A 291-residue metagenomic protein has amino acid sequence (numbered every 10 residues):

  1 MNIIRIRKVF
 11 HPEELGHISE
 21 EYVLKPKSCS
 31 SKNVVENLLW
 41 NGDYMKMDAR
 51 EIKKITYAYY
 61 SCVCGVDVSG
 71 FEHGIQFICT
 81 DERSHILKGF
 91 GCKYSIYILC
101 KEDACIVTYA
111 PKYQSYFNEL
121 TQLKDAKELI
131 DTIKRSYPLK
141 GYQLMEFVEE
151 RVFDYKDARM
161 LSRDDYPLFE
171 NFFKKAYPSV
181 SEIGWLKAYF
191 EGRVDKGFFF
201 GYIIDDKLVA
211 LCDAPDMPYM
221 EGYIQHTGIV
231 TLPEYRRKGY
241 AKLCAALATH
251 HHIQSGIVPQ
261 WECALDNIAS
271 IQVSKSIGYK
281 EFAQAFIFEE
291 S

Functional and structural regions predicted by a protein language model:
I4-K8, E21-S28, V34-M45, A49-L168: Acyl-donor-binding surface of acyltransferase catalytic domains
V107, W261-I271, E289: Conserved beta-strand-loop-alpha-helix junction that forms the acyl-donor binding cleft
L139-F147, K280-S291: Conserved catalytic-core motifs of GNAT/GCN5-like acyltransferases
S179-F199: Active-site rim helix/loop that mediates acceptor-substrate recognition in acyltransferases
E191-G197, I203-I204, A210-G222, G228-I229: A conserved beta-strand-loop-helix scaffold within acyl/acetyltransferase catalytic domains
G228-R237: A short, internal acetyl-CoA/4′-phosphopantetheine-binding micro-motif in the GNAT/acyltransferase core
R237-H250, Q272, S276: Conserved acetyl-CoA-binding loop-helix of GNAT-fold acetyltransferases
L265-A283: Conserved active-site alpha-helix within GNAT-family acetyltransferase domains
